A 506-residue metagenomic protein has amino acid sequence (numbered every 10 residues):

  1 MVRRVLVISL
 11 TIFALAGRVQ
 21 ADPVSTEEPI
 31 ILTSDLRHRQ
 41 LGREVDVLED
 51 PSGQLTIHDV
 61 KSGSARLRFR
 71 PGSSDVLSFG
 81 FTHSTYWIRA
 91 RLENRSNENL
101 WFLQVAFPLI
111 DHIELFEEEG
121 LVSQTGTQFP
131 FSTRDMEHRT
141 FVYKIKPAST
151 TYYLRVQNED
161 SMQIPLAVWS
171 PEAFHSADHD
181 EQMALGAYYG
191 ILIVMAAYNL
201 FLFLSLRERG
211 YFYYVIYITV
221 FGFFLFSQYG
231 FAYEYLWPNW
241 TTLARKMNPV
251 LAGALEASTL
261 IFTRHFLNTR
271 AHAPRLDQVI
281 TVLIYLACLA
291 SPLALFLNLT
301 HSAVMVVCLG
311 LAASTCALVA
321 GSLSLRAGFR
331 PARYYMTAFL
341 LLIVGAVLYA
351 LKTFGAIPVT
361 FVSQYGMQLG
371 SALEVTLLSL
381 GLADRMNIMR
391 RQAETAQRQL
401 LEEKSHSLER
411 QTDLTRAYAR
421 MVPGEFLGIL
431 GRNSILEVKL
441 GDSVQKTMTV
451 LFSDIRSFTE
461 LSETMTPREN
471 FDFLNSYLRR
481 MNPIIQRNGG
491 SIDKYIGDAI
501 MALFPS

Functional and structural regions predicted by a protein language model:
V2-I8: Sec-dependent signal peptide recognition, specifically the positively charged N-region followed immediately by
L10-V19: Hydrophobic h-region of N-terminal signal peptides that target proteins for export in Gram-negative bacteria
D22-A184: Soluble non-transmembrane domains of integral membrane proteins
D178-L204, V304-L325: First transmembrane helix
M195-V220: Juxtamembrane interface at the cytosolic side of transmembrane helices
F223-L400: Interfacial "cap-and-anchor" motif at the non-cytosolic start of specific transmembrane alpha-helices
Q392-Q445: Regulatory cytosolic signal-relay segments
E437-S506: Catalytic NTP-binding/metal-coordinating core of nucleotidyl cyclase/transferase enzymes
